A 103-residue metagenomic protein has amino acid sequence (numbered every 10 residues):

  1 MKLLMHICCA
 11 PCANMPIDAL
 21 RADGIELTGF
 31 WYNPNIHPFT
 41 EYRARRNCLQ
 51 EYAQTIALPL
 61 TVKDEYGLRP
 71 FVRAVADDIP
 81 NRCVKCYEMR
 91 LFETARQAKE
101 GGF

Functional and structural regions predicted by a protein language model:
M1-F103: ATP-dependent adenylation/nucleotidyltransferase module used to activate substrates
